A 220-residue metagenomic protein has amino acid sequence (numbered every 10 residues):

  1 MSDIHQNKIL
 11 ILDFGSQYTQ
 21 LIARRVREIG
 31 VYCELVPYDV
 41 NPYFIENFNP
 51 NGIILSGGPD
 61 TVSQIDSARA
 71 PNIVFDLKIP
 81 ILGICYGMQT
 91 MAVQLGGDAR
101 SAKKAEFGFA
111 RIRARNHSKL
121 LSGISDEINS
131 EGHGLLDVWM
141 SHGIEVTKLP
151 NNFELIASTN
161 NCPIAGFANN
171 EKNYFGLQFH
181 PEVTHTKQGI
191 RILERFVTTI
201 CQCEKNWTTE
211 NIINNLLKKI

Functional and structural regions predicted by a protein language model:
M1-N51, L55, D60-I84, Q94-K219: Amide-donor transfer/coupling interface in amidating biosynthetic enzymes
M88: Catalytic nucleophile loop
M91: Local cysteine-cluster metal-coordination motifs and their immediate loop/turn environment, predominantly Fe-S cluster
